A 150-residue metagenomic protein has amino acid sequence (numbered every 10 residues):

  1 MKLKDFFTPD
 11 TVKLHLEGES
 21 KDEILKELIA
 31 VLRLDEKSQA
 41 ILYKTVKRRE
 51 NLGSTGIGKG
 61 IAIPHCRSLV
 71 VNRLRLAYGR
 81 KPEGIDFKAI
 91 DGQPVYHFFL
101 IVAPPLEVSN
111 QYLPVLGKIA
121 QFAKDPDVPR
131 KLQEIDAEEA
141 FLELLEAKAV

Functional and structural regions predicted by a protein language model:
M1-V150: Cytosolic covalent-transfer regions centered on His/Cys nucleophiles that carry phosphoryl or persulfide groups
